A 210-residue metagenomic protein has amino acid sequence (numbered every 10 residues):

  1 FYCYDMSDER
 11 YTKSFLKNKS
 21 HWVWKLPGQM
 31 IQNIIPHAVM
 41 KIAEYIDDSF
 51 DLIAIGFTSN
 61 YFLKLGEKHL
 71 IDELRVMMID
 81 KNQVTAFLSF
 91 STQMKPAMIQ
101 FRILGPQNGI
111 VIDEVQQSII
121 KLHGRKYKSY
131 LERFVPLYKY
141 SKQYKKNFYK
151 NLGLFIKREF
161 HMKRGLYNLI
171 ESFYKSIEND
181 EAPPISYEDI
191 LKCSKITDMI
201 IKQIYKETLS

Functional and structural regions predicted by a protein language model:
F1-E67: Predominantly a Rossmann-like dinucleotide-binding segment in NAD(P)-dependent oxidoreductases
I35-I42, D113, L166-I170, C193: A structural signal for well-ordered alpha-helical scaffolds and beta->alpha junctions
D48, L70, A97-I99: Glycine/proline-rich active-site loop of Rossmann-fold NAD(P)-dependent oxidoreductases
D48-I55, T85-A86, I110-D113, P183: Acidic/polar loop patches that form or flank catalytic/metal-binding clefts of enzymes that bind anionic ligands
G66, N82-N168: NAD(P)-dinucleotide binding in Rossmann-like oxidoreductases
E67-E73: A short, glycine/Asx- and small/polar-enriched loop/turn that sits immediately N-terminal to a beta-strand
V76-M78: Short beta-strand scaffold segments in enzyme catalytic cores
K81, K157-S210: C-terminal helix-rich "cap/oligomerization" subdomain common to oxidoreductases
